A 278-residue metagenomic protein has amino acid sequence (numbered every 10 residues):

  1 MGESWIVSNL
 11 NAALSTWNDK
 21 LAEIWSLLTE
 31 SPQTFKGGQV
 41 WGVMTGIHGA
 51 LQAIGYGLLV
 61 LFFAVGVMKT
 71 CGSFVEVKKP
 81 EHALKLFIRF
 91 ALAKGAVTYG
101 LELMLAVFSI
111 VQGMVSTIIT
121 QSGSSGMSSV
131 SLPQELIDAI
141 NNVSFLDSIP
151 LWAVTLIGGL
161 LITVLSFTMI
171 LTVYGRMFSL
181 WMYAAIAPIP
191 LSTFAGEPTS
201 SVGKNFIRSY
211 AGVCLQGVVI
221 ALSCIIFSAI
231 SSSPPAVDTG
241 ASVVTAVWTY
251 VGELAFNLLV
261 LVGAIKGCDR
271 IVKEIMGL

Functional and structural regions predicted by a protein language model:
M1-L10, P80-G100, G203-V213: Alpha-helical transmembrane segments and their helix-start/interface "positive-inside/aromatic belt" motifs in integral
M1-L58: Binding/recognition "hotspot" determinant
E23-S26, H82-R89, S109, S116 (+5 more regions): Short amphipathic alpha-helical coupling elements at transmembrane boundaries
M44-Q52, L84-I88, L92, N141-F145 (+4 more regions): Alpha-helical membrane-interface segments at transmembrane helix boundaries
A53-V65, I157-T163, L180: Hydrophobic alpha-helical transmembrane segments
L58-K94, I186-S200: Hydrophobic transmembrane alpha-helix segments characteristic of membrane transport and insertion machinery
K94-I186, I220, C224-G277: Non-cytosolic segments of integral membrane proteins
L191-R208, G240, I271-I275: Alpha-helical transmembrane segments
